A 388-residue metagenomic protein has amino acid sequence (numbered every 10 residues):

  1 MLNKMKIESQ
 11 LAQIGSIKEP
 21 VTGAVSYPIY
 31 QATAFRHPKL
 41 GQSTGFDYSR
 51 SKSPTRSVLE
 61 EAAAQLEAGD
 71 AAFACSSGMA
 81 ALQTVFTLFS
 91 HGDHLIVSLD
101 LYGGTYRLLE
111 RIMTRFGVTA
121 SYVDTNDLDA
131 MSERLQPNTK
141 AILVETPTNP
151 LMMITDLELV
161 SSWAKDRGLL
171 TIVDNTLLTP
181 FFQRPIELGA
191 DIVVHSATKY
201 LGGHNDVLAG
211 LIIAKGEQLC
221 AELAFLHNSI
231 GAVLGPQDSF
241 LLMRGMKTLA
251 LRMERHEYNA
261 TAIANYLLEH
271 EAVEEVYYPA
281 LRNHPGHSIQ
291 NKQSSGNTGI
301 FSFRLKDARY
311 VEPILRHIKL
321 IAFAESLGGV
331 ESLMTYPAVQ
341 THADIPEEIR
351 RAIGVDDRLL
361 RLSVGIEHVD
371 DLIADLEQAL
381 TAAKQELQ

Functional and structural regions predicted by a protein language model:
M1-F46, Q388: N-terminal glycine-rich, Lys/His-bearing helix-loop that initiates the first secondary-structure elements of many
L2, Q13, A72-A272: Conserved PLP-enzyme active-site core in the AAT-like
I29, H37-V58, L333-R358: Glycine-rich phosphate/pyrophosphate-binding loop and adjacent beta-alpha nucleotide/cofactor-binding cores
A34-Q83, T87-L88, G104-R111: Conserved N-terminal alpha-helix of the aminotransferase class I/II PLP-enzyme fold
A68, N138, A272-E275, L320 (+1 more regions): Glycine-centered tight turns that cap/initiate beta-strands
T119, E133, P137, R252 (+3 more regions): PLP-dependent enzyme catalytic core of the Aspartate aminotransferase-like
L242-L251, T298-K306, R361-G365: Short, well-ordered beta-strand elements within core beta-sheets of diverse protein domains
T261-E325, I345-R351: Conserved small-domain helix->loop->beta segment predominantly found in fold-type I
